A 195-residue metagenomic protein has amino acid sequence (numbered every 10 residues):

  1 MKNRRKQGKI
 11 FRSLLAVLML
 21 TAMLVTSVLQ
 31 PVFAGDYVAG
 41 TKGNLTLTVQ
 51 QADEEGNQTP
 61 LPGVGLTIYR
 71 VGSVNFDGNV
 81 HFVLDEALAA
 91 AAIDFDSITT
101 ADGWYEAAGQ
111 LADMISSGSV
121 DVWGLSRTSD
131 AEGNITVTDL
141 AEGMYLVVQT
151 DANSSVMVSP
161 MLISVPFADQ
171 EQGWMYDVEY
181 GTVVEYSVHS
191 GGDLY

Functional and structural regions predicted by a protein language model:
M1-Y195: Solvent-exposed loop/turn and edge beta-strand elements of beta-rich ligand-binding domains
